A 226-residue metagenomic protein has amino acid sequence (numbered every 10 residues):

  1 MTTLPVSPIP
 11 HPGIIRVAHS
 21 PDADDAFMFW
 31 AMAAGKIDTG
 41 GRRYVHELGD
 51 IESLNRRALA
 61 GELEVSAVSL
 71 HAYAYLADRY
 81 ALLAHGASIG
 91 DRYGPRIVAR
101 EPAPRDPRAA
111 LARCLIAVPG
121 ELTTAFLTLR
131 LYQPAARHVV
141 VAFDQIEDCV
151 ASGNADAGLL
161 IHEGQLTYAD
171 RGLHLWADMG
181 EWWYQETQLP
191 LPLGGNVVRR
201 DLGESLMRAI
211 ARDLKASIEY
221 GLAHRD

Functional and structural regions predicted by a protein language model:
M1-S88, R105, E219-D226: N-terminal hydrophobic or amphipathic helices and topogenic motifs
L4, P10, A117-V141, V197-D226: Ligand-binding clefts/hinges and TM-proximal coupling segments of bilobed small-molecule sensing domains
I9-A34, L48, Y93-A157, E163: Bilobed "Venus flytrap"/periplasmic-binding protein-like clamshell domains and structurally analogous long
G40-R43, E62, A77-R79, G94 (+3 more regions): A generic structural signal for alpha->beta connector loops
V65, Y80-A81, L115, A157-L159 (+1 more regions): Structural motif
Y75-A77, L129, T167-D170: Short loop/helix-cap segments at secondary-structure boundaries that form the rim of catalytic
L82-D106, L131, Y184-D201: Hydrophobic/proline-rich hinge and linker segments of small-molecule sensing/allosteric domains, predominantly
D144-D226: Pocket-lining segment of extracytoplasmic ligand-binding domains
